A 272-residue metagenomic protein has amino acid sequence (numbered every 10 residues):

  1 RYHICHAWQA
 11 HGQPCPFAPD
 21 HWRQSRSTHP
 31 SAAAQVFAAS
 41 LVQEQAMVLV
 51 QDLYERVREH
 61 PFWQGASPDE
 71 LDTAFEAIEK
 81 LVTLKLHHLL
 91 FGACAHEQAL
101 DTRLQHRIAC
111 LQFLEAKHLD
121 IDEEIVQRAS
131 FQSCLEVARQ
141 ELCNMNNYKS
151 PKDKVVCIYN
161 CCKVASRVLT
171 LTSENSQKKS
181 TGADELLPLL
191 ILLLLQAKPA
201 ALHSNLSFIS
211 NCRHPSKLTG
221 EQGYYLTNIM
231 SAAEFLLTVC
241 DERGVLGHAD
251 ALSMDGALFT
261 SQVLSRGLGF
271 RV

Functional and structural regions predicted by a protein language model:
R1, Y224-G269: C-terminal regulatory/linker segments that are acidic, Ser/Thr- and Pro-rich and often disordered or coiled-coil
R1-P68, D72, Q98, R243 (+1 more regions): A eukaryotic "domain-start" boundary segment
C5-A10, F17-H29, V48-E59, K80-L81 (+4 more regions): Helix-boundary capping/turn motifs
V42, Q64-I78, N175-L186, G220: Structural motif
Q45-K163, Y224: Catalytic and GAP-homology cores of small GTPase regulators
N147-E242: Alpha-helical catalytic/interaction cores of small GTPase-regulatory modules
V272: Positively charged, aromatic-enriched nucleic acid-contacting surfaces
